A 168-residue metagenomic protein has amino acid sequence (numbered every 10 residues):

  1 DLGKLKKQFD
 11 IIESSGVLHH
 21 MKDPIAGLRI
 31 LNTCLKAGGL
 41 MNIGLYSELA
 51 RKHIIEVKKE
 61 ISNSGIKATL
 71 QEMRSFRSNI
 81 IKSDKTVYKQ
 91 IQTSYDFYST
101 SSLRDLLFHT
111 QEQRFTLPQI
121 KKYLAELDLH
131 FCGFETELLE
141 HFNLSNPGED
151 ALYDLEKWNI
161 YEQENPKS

Functional and structural regions predicted by a protein language model:
L2-I12: A short acidic, Gly/Pro-enriched loop at the edge of an enzyme's catalytic core that lines a small-molecule cofactor
K4, H19-H20, C34: A short His-aromatic
L5-K6, D23-P24, H53-E56: Short, solvent-exposed loop/turn and secondary-structure capping segments
S14-V17, I43: A short beta-strand submotif of the Rossmann-like class I SAM-dependent methyltransferase core that lines
I25-L40: A short glycine-rich, Lys/Arg-flanked "PGG" loop and its adjoining helix->strand segment in the class I
L40-I91: Conserved class I S-adenosyl-L-methionine
M73-S168: Rossmann-like AdoMet/SAM-dependent catalytic core
